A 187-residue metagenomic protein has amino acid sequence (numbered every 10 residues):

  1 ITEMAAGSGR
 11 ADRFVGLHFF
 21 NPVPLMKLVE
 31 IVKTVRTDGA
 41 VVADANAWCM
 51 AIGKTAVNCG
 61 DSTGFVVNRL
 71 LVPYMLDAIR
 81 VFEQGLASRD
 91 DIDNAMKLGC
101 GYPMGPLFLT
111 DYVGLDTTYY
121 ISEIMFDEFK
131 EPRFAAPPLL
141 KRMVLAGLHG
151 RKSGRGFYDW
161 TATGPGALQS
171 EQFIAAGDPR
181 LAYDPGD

Functional and structural regions predicted by a protein language model:
I1-D61, F65-R69, D187: Rossmann-fold dinucleotide-binding core
M50-D61, F65, I79-Q84, R89-D187: NAD(P)-dependent Rossmann-like dehydrogenase/reductase catalytic/cofactor-binding core
M75: Segments forming oxygen-rich coordination pockets for charged ligands
